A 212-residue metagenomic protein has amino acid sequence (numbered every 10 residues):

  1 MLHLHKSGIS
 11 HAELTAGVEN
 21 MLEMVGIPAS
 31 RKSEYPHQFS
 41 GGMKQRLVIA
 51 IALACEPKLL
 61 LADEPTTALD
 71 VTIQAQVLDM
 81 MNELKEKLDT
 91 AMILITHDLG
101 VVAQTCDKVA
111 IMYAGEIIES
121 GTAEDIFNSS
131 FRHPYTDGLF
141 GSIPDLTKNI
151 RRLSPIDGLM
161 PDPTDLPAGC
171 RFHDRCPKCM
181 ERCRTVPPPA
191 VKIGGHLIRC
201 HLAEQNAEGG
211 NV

Functional and structural regions predicted by a protein language model:
M1, H5, A12-S30, D137-G141: Conserved ABC ATPase "signature" region
L2, L61, P65, L69-R151: P-loop NTP-binding/switch modules centered on Walker-like glycine-rich loops
S33-Y35, R151: Interfacial catalytic loop of ABC nucleotide-binding domains
Y35-F39, M43: Conserved ABC ATPase signature
A54-K58: A short, proline-enriched helix->beta-strand linker immediately N-terminal to the Walker B motif in ABC-type P-loop
S120-V212: Short catalytic/signature loops enriched in Gly
